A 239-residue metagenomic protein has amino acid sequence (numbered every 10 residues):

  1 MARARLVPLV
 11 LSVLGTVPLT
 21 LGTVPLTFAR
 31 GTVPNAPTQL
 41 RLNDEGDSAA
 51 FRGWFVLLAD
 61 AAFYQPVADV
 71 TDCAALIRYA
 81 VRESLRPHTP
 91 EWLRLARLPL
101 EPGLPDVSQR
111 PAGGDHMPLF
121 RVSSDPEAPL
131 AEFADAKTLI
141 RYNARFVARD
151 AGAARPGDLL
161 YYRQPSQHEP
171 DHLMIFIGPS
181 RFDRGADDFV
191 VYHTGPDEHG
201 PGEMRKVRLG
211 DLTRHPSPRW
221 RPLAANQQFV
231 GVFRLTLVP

Functional and structural regions predicted by a protein language model:
M1-A2: N-terminal secretory signal peptides that target proteins for export/translocation
R5-L6, A59: Long alpha-helical scaffolds
L6, L173-S180, V207-H215: Surface-exposed flexible segments
P8-G22: Bacterial N-terminal signal peptides
T20-R30: Signal peptide processing junction and immediate N-terminal pro/mature segment of secreted/exported proteins
F28-A131: N-terminal capping segments
L100-H199: ...with weaker cross-activation on analogous glycine-rich loops/strands in unrelated enzymes
D187-P239: Low-complexity, Gly/Ser/Thr/Pro-rich intrinsically disordered linker/tail segments
